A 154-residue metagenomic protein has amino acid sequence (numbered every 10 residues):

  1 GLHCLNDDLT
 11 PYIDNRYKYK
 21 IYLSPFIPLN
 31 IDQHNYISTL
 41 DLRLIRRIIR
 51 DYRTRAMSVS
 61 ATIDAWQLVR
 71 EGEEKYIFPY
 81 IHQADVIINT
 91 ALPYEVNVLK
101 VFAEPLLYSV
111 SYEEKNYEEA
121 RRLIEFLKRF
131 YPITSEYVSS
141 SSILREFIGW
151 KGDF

Functional and structural regions predicted by a protein language model:
H3-F154: Conserved NTP phosphate-binding and transfer environment spanning the P-loop NTPase/kinase superfamily
